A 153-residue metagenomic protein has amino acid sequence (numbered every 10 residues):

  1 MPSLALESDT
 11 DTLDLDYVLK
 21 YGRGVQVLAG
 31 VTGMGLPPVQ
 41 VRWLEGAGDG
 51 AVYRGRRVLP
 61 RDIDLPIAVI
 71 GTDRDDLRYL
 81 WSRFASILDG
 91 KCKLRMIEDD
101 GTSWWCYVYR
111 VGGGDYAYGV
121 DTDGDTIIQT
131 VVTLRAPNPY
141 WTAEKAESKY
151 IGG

Functional and structural regions predicted by a protein language model:
M1-G153: Extracellular/virion structural assembly segments
